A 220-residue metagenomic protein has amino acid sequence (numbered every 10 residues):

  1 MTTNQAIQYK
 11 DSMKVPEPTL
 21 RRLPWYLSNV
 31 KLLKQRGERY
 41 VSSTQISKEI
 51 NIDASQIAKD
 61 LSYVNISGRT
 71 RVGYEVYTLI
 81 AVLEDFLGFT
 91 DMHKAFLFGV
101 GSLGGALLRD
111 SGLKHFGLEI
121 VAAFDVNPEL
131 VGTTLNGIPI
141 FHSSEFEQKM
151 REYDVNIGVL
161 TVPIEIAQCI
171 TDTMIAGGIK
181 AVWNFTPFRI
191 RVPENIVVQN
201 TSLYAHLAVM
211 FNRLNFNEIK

Functional and structural regions predicted by a protein language model:
M1-R39: Extreme N-terminal segment that seeds HTH/winged-HTH DNA-binding domains in transcriptional regulators
K31-K34, I138-K220: Phosphate-bearing ligand-interacting subdomains that bind or position ATP/ADP/UDP/GDP/NAD(P) or nucleotide-linked
Y40, T44, E49-M92: HTH-adjacent hinge/linker in prokaryotic transcriptional regulators
V100-G101: Glycine-rich Rossmann-fold phosphate-binding loop(s) that bind the pyrophosphate of adenine dinucleotide cofactors
G104: N-terminal Rossmann-fold NAD(P) dinucleotide-binding loop
F116-N136: NAD(P)-binding Rossmann-fold cofactor-contacting core
